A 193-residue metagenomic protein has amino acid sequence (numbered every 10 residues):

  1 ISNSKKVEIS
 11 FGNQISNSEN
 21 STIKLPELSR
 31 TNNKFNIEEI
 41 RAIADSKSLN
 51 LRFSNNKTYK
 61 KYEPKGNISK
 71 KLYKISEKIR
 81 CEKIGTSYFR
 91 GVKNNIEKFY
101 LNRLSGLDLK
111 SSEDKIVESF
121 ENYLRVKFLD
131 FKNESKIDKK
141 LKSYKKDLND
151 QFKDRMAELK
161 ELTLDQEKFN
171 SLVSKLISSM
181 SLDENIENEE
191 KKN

Functional and structural regions predicted by a protein language model:
I1-L162, V173, I177: Basic/hydrophobic alpha-helical interface regions
N188-N193: Acidic, serine/threonine-rich intrinsically disordered low-complexity regions
